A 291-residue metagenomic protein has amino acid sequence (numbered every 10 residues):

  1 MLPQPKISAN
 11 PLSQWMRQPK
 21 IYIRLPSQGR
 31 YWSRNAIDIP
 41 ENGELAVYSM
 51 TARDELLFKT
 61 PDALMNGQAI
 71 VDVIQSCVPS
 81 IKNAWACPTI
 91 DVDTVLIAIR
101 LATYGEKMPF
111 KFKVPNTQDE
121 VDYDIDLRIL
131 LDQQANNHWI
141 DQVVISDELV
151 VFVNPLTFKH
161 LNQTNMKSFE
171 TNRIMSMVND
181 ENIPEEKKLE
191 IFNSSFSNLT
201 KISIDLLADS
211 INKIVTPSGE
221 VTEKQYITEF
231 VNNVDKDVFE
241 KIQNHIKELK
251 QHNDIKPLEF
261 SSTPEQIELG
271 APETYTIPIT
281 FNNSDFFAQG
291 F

Functional and structural regions predicted by a protein language model:
M1-F291: Long C-terminal interaction/binding lobes of large macromolecular proteins
